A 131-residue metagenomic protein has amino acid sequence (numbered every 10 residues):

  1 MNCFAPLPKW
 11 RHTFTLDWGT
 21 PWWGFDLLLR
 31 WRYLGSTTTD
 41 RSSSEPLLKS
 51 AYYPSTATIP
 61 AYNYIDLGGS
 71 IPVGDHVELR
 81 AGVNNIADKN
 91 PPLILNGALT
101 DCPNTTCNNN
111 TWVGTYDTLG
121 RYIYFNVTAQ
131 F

Functional and structural regions predicted by a protein language model:
N2-P72, D88, N96: C-terminal beta-barrel architecture of Gram-negative outer-membrane proteins
R32-S44, S70-F131: C-terminal beta-signal and adjacent terminal beta-strands/loops of Gram-negative outer-membrane beta-barrel proteins
